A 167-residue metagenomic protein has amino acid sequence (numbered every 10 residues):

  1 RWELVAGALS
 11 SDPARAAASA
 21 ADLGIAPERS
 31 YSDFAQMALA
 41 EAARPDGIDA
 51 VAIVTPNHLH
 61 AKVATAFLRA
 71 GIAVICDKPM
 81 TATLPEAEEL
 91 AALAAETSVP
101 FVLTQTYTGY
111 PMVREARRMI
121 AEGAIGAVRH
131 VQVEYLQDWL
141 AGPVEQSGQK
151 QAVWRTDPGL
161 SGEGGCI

Functional and structural regions predicted by a protein language model:
R1-G24, D46: N-terminal Rossmann-like dinucleotide-binding module
A6, A50, H130: Short, Asp-centered acidic motifs that coordinate Mg2+ and/or phosphate in catalytic or ligand-binding sites
A26-L93: Beta-loop-alpha module in the N-terminal Rossmann-like domain of NAD(P)-dependent dehydrogenases, especially those
L59, P79, V102-G109: Rossmann-like NAD(P)(H) cofactor-binding subdomain of soluble oxidoreductases
C76, A82, F101-L103, Q132: Hydrophobic residues in well-ordered beta-strands that form the structural core
E89-Y107, A127-H130: Rossmann-fold dehydrogenase core element
Y107-I167: Predominantly a Rossmann-like dinucleotide-binding segment in NAD(P)-dependent oxidoreductases
